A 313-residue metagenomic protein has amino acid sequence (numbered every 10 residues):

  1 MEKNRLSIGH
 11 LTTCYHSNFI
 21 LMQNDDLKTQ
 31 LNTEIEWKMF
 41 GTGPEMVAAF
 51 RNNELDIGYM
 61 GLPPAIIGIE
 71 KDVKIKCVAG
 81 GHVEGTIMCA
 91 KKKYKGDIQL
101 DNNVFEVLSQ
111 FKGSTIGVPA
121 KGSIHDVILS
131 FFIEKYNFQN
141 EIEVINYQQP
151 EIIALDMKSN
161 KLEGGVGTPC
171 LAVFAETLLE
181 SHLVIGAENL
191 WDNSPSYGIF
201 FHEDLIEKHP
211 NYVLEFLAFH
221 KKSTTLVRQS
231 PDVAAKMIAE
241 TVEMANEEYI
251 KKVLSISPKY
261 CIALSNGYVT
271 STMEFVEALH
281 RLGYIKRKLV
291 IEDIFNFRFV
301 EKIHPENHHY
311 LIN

Functional and structural regions predicted by a protein language model:
E2-Y136, V144, E163, P169 (+1 more regions): Short, glycine-/small- and polar/acidic-enriched structural segments that line small-molecule recognition paths
Q30, K135-Y136, L178, T241 (+1 more regions): Alpha-helical structural context
I152-E240: Pocket-lining segment of extracytoplasmic ligand-binding domains
H209-K286: Secondary-structure end/capping motifs
L279-N313: Conserved C-terminal helix/tail region of periplasmic/extracytoplasmic solute-binding proteins
